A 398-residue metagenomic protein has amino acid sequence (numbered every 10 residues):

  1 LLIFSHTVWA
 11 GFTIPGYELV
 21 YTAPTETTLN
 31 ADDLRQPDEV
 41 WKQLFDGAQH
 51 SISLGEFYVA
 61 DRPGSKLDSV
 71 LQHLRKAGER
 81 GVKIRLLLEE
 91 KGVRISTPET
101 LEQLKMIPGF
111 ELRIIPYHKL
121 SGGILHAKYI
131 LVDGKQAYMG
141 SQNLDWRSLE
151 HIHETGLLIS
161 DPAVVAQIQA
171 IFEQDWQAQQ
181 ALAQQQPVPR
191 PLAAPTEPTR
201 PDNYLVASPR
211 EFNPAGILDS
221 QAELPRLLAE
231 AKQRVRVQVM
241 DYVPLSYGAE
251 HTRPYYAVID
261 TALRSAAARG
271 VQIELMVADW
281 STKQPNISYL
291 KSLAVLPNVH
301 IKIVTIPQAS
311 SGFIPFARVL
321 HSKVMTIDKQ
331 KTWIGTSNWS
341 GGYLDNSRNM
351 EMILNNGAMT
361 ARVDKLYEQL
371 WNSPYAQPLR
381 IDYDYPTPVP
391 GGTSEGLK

Functional and structural regions predicted by a protein language model:
L1-H6: Bacterial N-terminal signal peptides
T7-K398: Charged, low-complexity intrinsically disordered terminal segments
